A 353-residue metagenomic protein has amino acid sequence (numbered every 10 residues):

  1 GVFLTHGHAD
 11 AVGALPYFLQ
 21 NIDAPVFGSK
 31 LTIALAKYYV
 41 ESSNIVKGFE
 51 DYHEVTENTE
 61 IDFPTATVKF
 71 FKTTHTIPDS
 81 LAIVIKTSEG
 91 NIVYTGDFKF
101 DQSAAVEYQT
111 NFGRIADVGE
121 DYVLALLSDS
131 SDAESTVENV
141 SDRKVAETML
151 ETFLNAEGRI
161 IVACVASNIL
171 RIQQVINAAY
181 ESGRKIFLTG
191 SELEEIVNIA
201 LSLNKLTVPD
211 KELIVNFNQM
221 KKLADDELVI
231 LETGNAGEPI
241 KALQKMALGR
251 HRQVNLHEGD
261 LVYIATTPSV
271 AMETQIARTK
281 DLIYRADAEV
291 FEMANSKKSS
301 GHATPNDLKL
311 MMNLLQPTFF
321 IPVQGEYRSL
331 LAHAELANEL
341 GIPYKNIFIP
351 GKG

Functional and structural regions predicted by a protein language model:
G1-F3, H8-K222, K241-N255, T274-A277: His/Asp/Glu-rich metal-coordinating catalytic cores of metallo-dependent phosphodiesterases/hydrolases acting on
I176-N177, E181, A200-G353: C-terminal regulatory/interaction regions
